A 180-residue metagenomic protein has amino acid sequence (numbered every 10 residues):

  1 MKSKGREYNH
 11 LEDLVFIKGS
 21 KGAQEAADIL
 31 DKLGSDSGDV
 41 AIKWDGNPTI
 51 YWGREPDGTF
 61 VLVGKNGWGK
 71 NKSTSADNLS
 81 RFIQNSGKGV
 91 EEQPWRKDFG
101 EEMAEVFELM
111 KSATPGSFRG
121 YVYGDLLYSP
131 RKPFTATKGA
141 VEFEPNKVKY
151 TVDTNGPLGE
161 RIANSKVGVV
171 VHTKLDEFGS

Functional and structural regions predicted by a protein language model:
S3-G38, K43-P48, W52-S180: Core nucleotide-handling region used for phosphoryl-transfer chemistry
